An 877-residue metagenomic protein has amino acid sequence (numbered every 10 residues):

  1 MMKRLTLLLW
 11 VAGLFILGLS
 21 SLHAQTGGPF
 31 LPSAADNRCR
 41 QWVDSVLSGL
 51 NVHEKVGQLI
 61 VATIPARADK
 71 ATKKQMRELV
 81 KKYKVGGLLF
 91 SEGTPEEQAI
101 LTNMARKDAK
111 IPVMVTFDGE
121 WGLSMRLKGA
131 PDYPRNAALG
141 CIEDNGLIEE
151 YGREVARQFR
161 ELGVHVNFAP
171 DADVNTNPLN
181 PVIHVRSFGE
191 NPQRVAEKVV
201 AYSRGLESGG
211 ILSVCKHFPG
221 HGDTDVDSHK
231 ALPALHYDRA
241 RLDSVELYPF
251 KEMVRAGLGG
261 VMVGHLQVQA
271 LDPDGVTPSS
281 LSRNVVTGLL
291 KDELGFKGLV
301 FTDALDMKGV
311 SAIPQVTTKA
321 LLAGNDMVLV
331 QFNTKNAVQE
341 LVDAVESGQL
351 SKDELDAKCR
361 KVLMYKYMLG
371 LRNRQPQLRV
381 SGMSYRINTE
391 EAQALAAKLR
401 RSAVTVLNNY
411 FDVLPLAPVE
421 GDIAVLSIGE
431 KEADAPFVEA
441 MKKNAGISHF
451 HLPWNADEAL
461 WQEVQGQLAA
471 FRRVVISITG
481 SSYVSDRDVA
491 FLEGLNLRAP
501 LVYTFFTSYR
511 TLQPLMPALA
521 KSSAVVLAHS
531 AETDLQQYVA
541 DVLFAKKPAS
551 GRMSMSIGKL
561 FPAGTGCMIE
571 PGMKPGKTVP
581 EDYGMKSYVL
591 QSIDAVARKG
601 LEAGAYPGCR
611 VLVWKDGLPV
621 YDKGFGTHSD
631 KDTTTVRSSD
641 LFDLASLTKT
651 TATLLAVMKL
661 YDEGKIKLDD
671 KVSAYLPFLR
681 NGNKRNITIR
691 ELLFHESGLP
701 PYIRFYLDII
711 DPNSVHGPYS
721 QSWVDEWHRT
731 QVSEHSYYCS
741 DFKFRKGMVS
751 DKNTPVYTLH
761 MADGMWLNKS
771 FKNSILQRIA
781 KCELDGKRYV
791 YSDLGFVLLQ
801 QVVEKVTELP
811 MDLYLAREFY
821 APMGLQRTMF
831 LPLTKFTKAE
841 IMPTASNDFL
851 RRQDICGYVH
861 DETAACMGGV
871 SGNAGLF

Functional and structural regions predicted by a protein language model:
M1-P29: Bacterial Sec-dependent N-terminal signal peptides
A24-A62, A66-E78, D292, I313-D582 (+1 more regions): Preference for extracellular/luminal or secreted protein segments
S45, S244, E293, S592-A595 (+4 more regions): Coil residues (strongly favoring Ser/Thr
N51, A99-V113, L123-M125, E190-E354 (+1 more regions): Second-shell residues forming the walls of enzyme active-site clefts
G57-I64, G86-F90, V113-G119, V166-P170 (+4 more regions): Hydrophobic faces of well-ordered beta-strands that scaffold small-molecule active sites in alpha/beta enzyme cores
Y583-L644, K665-K667, N773, Q777-K781 (+1 more regions): Short, conserved catalytic-motif segment at the N-terminal edge
S592, A603-R610, K631-F694, E783-G795 (+1 more regions): Short active-site loop at a secondary-structure junction that contains or immediately precedes the catalytic residue(s)
R685-F877: Short, surface-exposed loop or secondary-structure junction motifs that flank catalytic or metal-binding residues
